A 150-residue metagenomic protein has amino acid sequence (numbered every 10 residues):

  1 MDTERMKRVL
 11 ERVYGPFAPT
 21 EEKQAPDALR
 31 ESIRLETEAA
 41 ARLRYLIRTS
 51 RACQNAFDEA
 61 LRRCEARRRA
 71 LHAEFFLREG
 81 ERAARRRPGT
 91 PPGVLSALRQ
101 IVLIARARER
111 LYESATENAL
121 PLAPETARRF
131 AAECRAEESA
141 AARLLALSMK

Functional and structural regions predicted by a protein language model:
M1-K150: Non-heme di-metal
